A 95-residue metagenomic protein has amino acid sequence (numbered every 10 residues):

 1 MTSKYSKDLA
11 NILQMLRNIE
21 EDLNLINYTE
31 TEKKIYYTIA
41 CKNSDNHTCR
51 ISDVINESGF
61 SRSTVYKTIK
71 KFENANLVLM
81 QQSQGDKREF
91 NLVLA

Functional and structural regions predicted by a protein language model:
M1-L9: General nucleic-acid-binding
L9-T38: Short alpha-helical segments that sit at the start of domains
I26-T31, R50, S83-A95: Short, cationic-aromatic polyanion-contact patches
C41-N46: Short helix-capping/hinge SLiMs at alpha-helix to coil transitions
H47-G59, F72: A short alpha-helical element within helix-turn-helix/winged-helix DNA-binding domains across DNA-binding proteins
S61-T64: Short coil turns linking two alpha-helices in DNA-binding domains
T68: Residues in the recognition helix of alpha-helical DNA-binding motifs
E73-S83: A short, conserved structural fragment
